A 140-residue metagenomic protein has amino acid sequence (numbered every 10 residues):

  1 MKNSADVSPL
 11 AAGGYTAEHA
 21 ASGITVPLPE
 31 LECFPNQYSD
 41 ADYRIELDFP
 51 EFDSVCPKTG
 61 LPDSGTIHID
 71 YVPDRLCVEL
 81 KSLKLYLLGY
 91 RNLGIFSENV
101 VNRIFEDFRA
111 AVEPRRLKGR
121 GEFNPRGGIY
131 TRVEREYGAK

Functional and structural regions predicted by a protein language model:
M1-K140: N-terminal intrinsically disordered, cationic/polar leader segments that include organellar targeting peptides
